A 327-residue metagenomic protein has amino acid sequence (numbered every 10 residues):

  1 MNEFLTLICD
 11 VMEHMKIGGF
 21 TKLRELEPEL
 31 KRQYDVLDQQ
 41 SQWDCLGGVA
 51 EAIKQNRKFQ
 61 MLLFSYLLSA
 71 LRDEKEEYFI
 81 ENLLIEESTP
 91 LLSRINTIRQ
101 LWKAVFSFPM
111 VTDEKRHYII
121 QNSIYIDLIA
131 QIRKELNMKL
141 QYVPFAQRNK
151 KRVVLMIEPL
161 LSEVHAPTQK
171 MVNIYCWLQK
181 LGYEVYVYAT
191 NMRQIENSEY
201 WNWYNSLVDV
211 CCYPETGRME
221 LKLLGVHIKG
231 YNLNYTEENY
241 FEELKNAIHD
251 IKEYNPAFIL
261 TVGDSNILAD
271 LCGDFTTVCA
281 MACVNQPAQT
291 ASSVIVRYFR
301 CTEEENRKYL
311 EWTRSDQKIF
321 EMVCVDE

Functional and structural regions predicted by a protein language model:
N2-A70, F79-C212: N-terminal subdomain of nucleotide-sugar transferases
S69, I157-L161, A189-M192, Y235 (+3 more regions): Structural motif
S107-S123, F275-D326: Active-site-proximal region of nucleotide-activated glycan assembly enzymes, centered on histidine/acidic-rich loops
W177-V187, V210-C212, L223-I228, D274-T277 (+1 more regions): Structural alpha-beta junctions
R193-N202, L268, T302-K308: Short, charged/polar "capping" segments at the starts of alpha-helices and the immediately preceding loops
E199-Y240: Conserved nucleotide-sugar phosphate-binding/catalytic loop shared by glycosyltransferases and other
T236-K252: Alpha/beta-hydrolase active-site loop
I248-S265: Short N-terminal targeting/anchoring amphipathic segment
